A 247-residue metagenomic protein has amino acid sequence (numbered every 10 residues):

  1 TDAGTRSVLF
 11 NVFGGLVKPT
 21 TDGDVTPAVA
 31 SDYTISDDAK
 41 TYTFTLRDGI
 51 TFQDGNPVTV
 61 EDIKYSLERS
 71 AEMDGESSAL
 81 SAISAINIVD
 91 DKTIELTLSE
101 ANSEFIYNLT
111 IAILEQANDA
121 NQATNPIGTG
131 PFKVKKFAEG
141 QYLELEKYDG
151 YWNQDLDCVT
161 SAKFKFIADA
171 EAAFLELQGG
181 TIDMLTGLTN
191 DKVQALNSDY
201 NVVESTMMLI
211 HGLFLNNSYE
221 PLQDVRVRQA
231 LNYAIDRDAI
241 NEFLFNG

Functional and structural regions predicted by a protein language model:
T1-I35, E68, I127: N-terminal lobe/hinge region of extracytoplasmic solute-binding protein
T1-S7, V29-A30, N56, E104-A112 (+2 more regions): A structural "hinge/loop" feature
S31-D74, V89, E95, P221: Aromatic- and charge-enriched surface segment that lines or borders ligand/interaction sites
T34, D38, S78-A117, A138: Surface-exposed binding/hinge segments that line and control ligand-binding clefts or catalytic entry sites
Y107-S161: Gly/Pro-rich hinge or "lid" segments in bacterial periplasmic/extracellular proteins
A120, G150-Q194: Ligand-site clamp/hinge motif
Q194-E204: Ligand-binding "clamshell"
S218, L222-G247: Periplasmic-binding protein-like
